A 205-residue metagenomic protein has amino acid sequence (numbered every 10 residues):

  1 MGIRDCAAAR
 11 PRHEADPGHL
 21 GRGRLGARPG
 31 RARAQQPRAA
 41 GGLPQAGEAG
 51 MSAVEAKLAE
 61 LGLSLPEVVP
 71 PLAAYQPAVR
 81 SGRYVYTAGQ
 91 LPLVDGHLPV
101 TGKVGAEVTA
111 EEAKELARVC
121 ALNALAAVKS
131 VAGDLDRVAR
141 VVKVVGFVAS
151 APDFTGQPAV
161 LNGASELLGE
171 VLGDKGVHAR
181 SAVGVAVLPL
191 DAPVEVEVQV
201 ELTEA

Functional and structural regions predicted by a protein language model:
M1-I3: Short, small-residue-biased leader/transition segments that mark boundaries at the very start of proteins
A9, G30-R31, A40-L43: Short, low-complexity, intrinsically disordered N-terminal modules that encode targeting/processing signals
P37-G50: Short, Lys/Arg-enriched N-terminal segments with co-localized hydrophobic residues within the first ~10-30 amino acids
M51-A205: Short, polar/acidic, helix-capping and beta-turn segments at strand->helix junctions that line the mouths
